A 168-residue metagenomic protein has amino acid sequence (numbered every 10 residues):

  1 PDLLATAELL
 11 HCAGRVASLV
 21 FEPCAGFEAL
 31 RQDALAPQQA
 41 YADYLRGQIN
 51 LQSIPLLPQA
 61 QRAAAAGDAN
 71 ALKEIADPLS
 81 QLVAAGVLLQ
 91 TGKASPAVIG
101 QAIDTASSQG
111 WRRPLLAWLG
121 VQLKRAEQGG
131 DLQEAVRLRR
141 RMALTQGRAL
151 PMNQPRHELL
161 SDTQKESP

Functional and structural regions predicted by a protein language model:
P1, F27-L35, D68-A76, I103-R113 (+2 more regions): Solenoid-like repeat scaffolds
P1-D33: N-terminal Sec/ER secretory leader and immediately downstream segment of secreted/extracellular precursors
L4, D77, S95, S108 (+3 more regions): Residues that mark the junctions of alpha-helical repeat units in TPR/alpha-solenoid scaffolds
T6, H11-A13, V83-G86, A102 (+3 more regions): Structural register within alpha-helical repeat arrays
G14, S18, T91-K93, Q109 (+1 more regions): Structural motif corresponding to the intra-repeat A-B loop/turn of tetratricopeptide repeats
P23-G26, V98-T105, W118, L138: Alpha-helical solenoid repeat scaffolds, predominantly canonical TPR units
L35-W111: Extended amphipathic alpha-helical interaction segments
Q122-P168: A cross-kingdom marker for long, charged
